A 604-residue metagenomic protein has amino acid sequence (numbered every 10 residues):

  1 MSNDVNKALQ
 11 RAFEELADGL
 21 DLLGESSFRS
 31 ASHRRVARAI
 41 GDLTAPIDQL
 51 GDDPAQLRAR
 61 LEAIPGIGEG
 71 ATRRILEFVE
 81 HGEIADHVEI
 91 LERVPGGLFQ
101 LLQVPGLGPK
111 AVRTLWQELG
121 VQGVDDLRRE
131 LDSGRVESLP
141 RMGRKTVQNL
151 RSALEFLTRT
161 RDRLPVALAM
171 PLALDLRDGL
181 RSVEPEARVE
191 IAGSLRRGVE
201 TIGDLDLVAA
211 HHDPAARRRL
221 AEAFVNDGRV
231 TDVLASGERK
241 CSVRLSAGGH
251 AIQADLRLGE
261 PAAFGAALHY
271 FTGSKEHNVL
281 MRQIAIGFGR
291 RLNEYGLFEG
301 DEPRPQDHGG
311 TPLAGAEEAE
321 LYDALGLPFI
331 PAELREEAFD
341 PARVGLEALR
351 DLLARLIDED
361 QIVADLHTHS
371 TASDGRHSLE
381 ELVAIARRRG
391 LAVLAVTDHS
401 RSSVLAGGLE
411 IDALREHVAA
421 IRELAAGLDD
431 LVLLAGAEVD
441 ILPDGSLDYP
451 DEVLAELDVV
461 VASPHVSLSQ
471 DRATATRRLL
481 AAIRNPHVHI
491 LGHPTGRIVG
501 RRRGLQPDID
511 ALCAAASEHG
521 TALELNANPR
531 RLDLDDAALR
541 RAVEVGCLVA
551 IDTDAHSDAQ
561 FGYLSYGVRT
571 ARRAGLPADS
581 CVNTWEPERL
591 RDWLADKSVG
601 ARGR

Functional and structural regions predicted by a protein language model:
S2, G198-V199, G203-R290, E294-S370 (+4 more regions): Charged catalytic cores and adjacent phosphate/nucleic-acid-binding surfaces used for phosphate/nucleic-acid chemistry
S2-N6, A17, S27-L205, A209-V243 (+10 more regions): Accessory alpha-helical DNA-binding modules that contact the DNA backbone or grooves
K7-A8, F13: Short, charge-rich amphipathic alpha-helices with coiled-coil/heptad character
V166, T371-A372: Short acidic-aromatic active-site loops that bind/stabilize oxyanions
V189-S194, A364-T368, E438: Two-metal-ion RNase H-like nuclease active-site motif
G436-V439, Y566: Active-site catalytic microenvironments in core metabolic enzymes, especially phosphate/sugar-handling
